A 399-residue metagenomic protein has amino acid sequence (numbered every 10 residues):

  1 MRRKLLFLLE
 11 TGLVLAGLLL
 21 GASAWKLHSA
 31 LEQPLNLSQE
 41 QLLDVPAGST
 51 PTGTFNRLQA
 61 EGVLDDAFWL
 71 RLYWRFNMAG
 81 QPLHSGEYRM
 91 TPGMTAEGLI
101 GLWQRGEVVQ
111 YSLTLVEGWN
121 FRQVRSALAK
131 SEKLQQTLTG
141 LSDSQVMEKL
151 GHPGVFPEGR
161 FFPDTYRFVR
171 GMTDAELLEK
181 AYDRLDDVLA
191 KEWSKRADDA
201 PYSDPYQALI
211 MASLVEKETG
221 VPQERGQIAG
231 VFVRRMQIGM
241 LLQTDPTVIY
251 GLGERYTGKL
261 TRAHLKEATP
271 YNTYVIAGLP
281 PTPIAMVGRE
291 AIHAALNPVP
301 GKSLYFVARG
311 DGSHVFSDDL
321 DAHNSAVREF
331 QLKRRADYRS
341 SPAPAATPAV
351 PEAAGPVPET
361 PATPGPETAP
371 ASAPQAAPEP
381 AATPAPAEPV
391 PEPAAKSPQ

Functional and structural regions predicted by a protein language model:
M1-E40: N-terminal type II signal-anchor transmembrane helix that functions as the membrane-insertion/stop-transfer segment
L8, L13, G17-L20, D44 (+4 more regions): Compositionally biased, low-complexity repeat tracts
L9-L13, E40-L42, A79-L83, W119-Q123 (+3 more regions): Short low-complexity stretches enriched in small and charged residues
L13-G17, E61-G62, S85-E87, T137-L141 (+2 more regions): N-terminal start-of-chain detector that recognizes signal peptides and the immediate post-cleavage beginning
A16-G17, E87-M94, V231-Q243: Short N-terminal signal/transit or membrane-insertion segments and the immediately adjacent low-complexity/disordered
W25-E192: Signal peptide-directed extracytoplasmic domains
T50, S126, E132-Q135, E148-Q399: Bacterial extracytoplasmic/cell-wall-associated proteins, especially those involved in peptidoglycan
